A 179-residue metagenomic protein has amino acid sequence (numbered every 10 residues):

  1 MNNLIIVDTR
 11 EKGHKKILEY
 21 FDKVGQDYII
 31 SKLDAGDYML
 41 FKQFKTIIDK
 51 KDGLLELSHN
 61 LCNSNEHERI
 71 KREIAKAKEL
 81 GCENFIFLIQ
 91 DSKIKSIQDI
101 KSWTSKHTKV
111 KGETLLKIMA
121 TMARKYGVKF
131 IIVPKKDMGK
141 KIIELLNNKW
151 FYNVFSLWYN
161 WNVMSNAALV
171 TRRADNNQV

Functional and structural regions predicted by a protein language model:
M1-Q43, L57-V179: Non-catalytic C-terminal interaction segments of nucleic acid-processing enzymes
T46-G53: Conserved catalytic cores of phosphodiester-cleaving nucleases, focusing on short active-site segments
